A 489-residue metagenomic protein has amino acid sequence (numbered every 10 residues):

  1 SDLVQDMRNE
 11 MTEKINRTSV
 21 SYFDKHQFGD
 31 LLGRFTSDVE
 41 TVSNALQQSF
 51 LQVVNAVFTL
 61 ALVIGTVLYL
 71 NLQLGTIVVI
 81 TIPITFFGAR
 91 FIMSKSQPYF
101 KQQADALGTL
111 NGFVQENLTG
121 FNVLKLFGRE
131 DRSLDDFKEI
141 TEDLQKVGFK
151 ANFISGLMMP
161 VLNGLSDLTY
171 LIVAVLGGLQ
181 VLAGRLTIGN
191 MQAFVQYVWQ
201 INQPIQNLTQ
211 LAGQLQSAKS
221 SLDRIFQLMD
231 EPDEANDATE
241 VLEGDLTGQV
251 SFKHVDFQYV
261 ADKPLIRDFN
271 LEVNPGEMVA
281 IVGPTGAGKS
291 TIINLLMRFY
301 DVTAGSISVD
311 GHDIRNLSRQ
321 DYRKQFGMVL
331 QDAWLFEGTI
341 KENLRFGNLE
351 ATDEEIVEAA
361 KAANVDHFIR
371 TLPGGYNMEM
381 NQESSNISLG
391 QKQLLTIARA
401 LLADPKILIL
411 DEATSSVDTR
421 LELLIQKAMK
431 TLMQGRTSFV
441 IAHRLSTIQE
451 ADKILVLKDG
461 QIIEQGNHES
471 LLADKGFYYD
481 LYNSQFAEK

Functional and structural regions predicted by a protein language model:
D2, D6, F91, K95 (+2 more regions): Membrane-spanning helices that line or support transport/gating and their immediate boundary helices in channels
N9-G33, S37-V39, G112-D136, L211 (+4 more regions): Short intracellular "coupling" helices and adjacent cytoplasmic loop segments at the cytosolic face of multi-pass
M11, I15, F35-D38, N71 (+15 more regions): Hydrophobic/aromatic residues within transmembrane alpha-helices of membrane transport systems, especially the TMDs
V20-S21, V39-L46, F50, V54 (+6 more regions): An intracellular "coupling" helix at the cytosolic face of ABC transporter transmembrane type-1 domains
D30, R34, A45, F113 (+5 more regions): N-terminal turn
Q48-Q102, V173-L186, Q203: Transmembrane helices of ABC transporter permease
A106, R129, F153, Y170 (+2 more regions): Cytosolic ends of transmembrane helices, especially the final helix of ABC transmembrane type-1 domains
E243-K489: ABC-type nucleotide-binding domain
